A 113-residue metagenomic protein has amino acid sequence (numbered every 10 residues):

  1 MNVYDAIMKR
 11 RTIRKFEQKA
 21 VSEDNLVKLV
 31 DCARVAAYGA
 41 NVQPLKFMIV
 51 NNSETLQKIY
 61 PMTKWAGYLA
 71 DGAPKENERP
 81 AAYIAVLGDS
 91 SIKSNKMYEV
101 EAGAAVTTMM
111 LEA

Functional and structural regions predicted by a protein language model:
M1-A82: N-terminal amphipathic, basic helical "cap/leader" segment at the start of enzyme domains
L29, A33-R34, I84, S90-A113: Small-aliphatic-rich amphipathic alpha-helix that forms the alpha element of a beta-alpha
